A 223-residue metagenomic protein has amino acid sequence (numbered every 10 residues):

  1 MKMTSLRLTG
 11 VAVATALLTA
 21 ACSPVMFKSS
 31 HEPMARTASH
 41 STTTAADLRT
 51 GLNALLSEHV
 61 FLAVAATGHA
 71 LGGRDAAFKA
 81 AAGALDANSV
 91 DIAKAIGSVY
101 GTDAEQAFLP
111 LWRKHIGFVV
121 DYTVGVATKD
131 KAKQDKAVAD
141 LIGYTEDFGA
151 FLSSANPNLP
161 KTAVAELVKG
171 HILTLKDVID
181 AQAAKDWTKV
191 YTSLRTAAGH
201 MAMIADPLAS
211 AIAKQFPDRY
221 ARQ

Functional and structural regions predicted by a protein language model:
K2-A12: Bacterial N-terminal signal peptides that target proteins for export
L18-A21: C-terminal motif of bacterial Sec signal peptides marking the signal peptidase cleavage site
S23-V25: Bacterial signal peptide processing site
F27-T43: Intrinsically disordered, low-complexity linkers and terminal tails enriched in Pro/Gly and often acidic or mixed-charge
S41-L85, S89, V126, D130-Q223: C-terminal amphipathic alpha-helix
A87-S98, W112: A glycine-rich, hydrophobic loop/mini-helix early in the fold
A95-T102, Q215: Soluble extracellular-acting proteins and domains
G101-A137, L141: Mid-length scaffold segments of soluble, non-membrane domains
